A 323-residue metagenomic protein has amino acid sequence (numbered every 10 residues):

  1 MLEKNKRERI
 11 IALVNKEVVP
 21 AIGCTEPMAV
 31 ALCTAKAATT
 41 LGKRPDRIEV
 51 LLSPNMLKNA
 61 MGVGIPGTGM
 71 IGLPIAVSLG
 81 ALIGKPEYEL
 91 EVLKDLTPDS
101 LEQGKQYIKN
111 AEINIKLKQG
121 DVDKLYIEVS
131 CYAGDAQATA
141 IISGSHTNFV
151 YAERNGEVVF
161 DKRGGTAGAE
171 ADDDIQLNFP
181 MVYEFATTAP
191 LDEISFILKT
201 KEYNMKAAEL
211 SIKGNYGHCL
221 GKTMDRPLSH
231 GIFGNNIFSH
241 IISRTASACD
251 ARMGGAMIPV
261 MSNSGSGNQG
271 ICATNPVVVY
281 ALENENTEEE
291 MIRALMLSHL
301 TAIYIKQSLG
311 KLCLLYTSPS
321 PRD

Functional and structural regions predicted by a protein language model:
L2-I11, R44-M56, N236-G255, E288-Q307: Acidic-glycine-rich active-site phosphate/pyrophosphate-binding loop
K6-L32, K36: N-terminal signal-anchor module of multipass membrane proteins
N15-C24, K58-T68, A256-S266, S308-L315: A short glycine/serine-rich beta->alpha loop
P27-K43, N268-N286: Alpha-helical support elements that line or immediately flank enzyme active sites and cofactor-binding pockets
A31-D121, I127: Early transmembrane hairpin of solute transport permeases
P86, P98, Q269, T274-N275 (+1 more regions): A glycine-rich phosphate/pyrophosphate-binding beta-strand-loop-alpha-helix module
K109-G255: Signature of multi-pass transmembrane helix bundles
Y316-D323: Conserved small/polar residues in nucleotide/adenosyl-binding loops
